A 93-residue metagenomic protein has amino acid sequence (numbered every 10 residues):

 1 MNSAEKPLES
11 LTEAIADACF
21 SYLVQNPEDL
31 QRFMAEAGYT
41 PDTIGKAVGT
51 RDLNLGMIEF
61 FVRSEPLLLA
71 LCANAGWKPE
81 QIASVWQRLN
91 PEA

Functional and structural regions predicted by a protein language model:
M1-A93: Metal- and O2-centered redox machinery and metal/ROS homeostasis
